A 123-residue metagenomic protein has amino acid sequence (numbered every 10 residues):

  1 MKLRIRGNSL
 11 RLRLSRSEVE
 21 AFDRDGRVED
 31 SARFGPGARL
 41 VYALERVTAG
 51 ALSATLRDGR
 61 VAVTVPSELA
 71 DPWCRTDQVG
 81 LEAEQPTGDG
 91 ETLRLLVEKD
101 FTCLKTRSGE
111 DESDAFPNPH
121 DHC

Functional and structural regions predicted by a protein language model:
M1-L3, L52: Residue-level detector of beta-strand structural context in well-folded domains
L3, L12-R13, V19-E20, G26-A32: Acidic (E/D-rich), amphipathic helical modules within compact regulatory domains
L3-I5, L10-L14, V61-V65: Short, structured motif recognition centered on aromatic/hydrophobic residues
S9, R13, A54, R107-G109: A hydrophobic alpha-helical transmembrane-helix feature that marks the membrane cores and membrane-interface segments
E18-A21, L69-D71: Short, surface-exposed beta-strand-loop junctions and turns on beta-sheet-rich folds
G26-V47: A low-complexity, Ser/Thr/Gly/Pro-enriched, surface-exposed linker/loop concept that marks segments flanking
G50-T87: Mid-chain, well-packed structural core segment of small domains
G80-C123: C-terminal charged interaction modules
